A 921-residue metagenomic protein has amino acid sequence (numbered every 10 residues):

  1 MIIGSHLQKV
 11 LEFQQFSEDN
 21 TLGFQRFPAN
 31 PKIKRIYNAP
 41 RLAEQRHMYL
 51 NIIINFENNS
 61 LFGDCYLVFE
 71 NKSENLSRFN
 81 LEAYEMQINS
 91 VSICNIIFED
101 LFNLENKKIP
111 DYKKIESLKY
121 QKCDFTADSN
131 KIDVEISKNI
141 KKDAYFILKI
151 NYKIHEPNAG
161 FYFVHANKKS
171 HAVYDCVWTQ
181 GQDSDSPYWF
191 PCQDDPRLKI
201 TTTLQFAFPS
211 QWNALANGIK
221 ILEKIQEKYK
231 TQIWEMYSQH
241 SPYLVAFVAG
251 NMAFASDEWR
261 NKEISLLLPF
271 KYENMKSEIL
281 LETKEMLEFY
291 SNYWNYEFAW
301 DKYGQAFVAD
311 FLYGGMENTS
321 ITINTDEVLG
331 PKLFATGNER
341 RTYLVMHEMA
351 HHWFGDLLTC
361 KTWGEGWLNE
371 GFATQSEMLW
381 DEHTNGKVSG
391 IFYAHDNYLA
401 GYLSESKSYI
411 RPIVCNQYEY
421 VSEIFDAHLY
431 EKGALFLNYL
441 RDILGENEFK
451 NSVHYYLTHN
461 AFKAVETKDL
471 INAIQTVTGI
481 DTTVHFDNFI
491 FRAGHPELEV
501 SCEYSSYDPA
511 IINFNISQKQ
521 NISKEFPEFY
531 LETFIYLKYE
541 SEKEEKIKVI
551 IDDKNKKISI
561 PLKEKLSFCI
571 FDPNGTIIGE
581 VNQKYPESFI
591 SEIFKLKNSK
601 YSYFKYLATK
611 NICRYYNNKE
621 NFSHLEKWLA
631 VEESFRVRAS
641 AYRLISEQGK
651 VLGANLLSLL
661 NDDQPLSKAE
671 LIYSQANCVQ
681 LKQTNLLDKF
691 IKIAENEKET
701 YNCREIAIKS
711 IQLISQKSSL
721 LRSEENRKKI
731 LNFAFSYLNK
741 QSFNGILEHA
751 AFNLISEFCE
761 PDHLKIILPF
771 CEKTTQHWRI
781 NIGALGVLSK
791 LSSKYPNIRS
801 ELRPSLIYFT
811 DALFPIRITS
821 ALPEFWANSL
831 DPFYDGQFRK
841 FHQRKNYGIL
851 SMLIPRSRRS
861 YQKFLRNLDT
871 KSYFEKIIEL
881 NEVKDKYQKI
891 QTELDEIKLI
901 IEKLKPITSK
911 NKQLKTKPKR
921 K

Functional and structural regions predicted by a protein language model:
M1-D301, D426-A427, D442-L444, N460 (+3 more regions): Acidic/His-enriched low-complexity segments
F208, E223, K230, A350 (+6 more regions): Non-catalytic accessory/interaction domains
W234, S265-S517, C569: Hydrophobic alpha-helical and helix-loop surface patches within well-folded domains that function as non-catalytic
T483, Q583-K595, N617-L629, G649-N661 (+6 more regions): Amphipathic alpha-helical scaffolding segments comprising HEAT/armadillo-like alpha-solenoid repeats
I577-G579, Y603-N617, K627, R636-K650 (+8 more regions): Structural detector for internal amphipathic alpha-helices that build alpha-solenoid repeat scaffolds
K600-Y601, E632-S634, D663-Q664, K698-T700 (+4 more regions): Short inter-helical turns and helix N-cap capping residues of alpha-solenoid HEAT/ARM repeat scaffolds
K794-E882: Extended alpha-helical scaffolding segments
S872-K876, L880-V883, Y887-I890, L894-L914: Heptad-repeat coiled-coil amphipathic alpha-helices that mediate oligomerization/assembly
